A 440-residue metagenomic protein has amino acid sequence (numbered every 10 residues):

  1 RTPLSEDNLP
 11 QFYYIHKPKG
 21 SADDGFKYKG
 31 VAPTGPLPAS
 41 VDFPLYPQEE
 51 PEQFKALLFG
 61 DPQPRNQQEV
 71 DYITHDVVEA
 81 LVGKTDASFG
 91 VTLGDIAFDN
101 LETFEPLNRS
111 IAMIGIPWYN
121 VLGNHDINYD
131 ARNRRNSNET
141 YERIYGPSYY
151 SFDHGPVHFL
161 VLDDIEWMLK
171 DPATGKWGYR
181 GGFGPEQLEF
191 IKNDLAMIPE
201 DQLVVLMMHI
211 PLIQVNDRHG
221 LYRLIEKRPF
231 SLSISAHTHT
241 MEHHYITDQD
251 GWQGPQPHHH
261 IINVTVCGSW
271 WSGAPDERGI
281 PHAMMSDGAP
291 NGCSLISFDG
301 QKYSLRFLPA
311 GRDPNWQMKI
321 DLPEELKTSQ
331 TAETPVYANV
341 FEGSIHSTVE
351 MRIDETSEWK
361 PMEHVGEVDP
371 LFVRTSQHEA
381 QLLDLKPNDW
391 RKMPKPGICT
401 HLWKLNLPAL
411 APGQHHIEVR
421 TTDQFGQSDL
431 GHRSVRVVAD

Functional and structural regions predicted by a protein language model:
P10-G20, D24-G25, Q424-D440: Short beta-strand elements
F12-P33, L101-E200, R218-I234, T238-D299 (+1 more regions): Extended active-site neighborhood of metal-dependent phosphoesterases/phosphodiesterases
K19-F104, N193, A439: N-terminal active-site segment of His-dependent metallophosphoesterases
G35, L407-G413: Surface-exposed, short loops/turns at beta-strand junctions within beta-sandwich domains
D61, G94-D95, G123-N124, H209 (+1 more regions): Active-site glycine-centered loops adjacent to acidic/histidine catalytic or metal-binding residues that shape
I116, V368-N406: Aromatic sugar-binding surface patches on proteins that engage polysaccharides or sugar-phosphate polymers
D194-Q214: Short acidic, glycine-rich surface-loop motifs adjacent to enzyme active sites
G254-G343, S347-E350, L402, N406-L407 (+1 more regions): Binuclear metal-dependent phosphoesterase catalytic core
